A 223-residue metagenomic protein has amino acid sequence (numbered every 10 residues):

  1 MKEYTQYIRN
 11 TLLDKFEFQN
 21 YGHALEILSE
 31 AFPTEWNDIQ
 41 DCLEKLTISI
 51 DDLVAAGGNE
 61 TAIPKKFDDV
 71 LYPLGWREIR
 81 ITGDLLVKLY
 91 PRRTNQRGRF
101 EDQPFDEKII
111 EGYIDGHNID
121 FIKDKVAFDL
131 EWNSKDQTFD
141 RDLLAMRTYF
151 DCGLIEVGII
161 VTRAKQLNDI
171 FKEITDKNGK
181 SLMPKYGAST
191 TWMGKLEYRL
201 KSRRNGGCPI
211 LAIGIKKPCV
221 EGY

Functional and structural regions predicted by a protein language model:
M1-L86: Nuclease-adjacent, charged terminal/linker segments that flank catalytic cores
D52, D129-S134: Surface-exposed cleft-lining segments at the edges of enzyme active sites
V54, G58, Y113, L154-I159 (+2 more regions): Class I S-adenosyl-L-methionine-dependent methyltransferase catalytic core
I63, F67-G75, Y149-F150, L196-R204: Hydrophobic, Leu/Ile/Phe/Ala-enriched alpha-helical segments that form helix-helix packing faces
K66-D124, Q137-L144: Active-site metal-binding core of divalent-cation-utilizing nuclease and nuclease-like domains
G83, E131, I160-Q166, K216: Short loop/turn segments at strand-loop or loop-helix junctions that form parts of catalytic or ligand-binding pockets
W132, D136, R141-G158, G194 (+2 more regions): Catalytic core segments in nucleotide and nucleic-acid processing enzymes
K165-Y223: Domain-level recognition of nuclease-like catalytic cores that cleave nucleotide substrates
